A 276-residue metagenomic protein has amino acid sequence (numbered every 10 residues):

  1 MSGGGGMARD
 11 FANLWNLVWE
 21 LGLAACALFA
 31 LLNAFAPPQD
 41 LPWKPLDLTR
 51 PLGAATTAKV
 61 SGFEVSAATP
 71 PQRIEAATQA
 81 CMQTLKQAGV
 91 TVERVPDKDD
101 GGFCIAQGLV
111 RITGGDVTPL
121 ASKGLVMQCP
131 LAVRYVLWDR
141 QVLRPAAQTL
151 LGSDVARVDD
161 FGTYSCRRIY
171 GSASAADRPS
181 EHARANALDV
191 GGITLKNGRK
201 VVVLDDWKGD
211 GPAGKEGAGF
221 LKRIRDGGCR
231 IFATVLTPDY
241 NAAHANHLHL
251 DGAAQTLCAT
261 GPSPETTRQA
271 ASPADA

Functional and structural regions predicted by a protein language model:
M1-R94: Long non-globular sequence segments
G5-A24, A147, A176-A276: Catalytic cores and adjacent binding grooves of peptidoglycan-active enzymes
L41-A67, G124-S153, Y240, A253: Short N-terminal secondary-structure initiator segments
S66-Q72, L125-V136, A176-D177, V203-K215: Second-shell loop/turn segments in exported
P70-D159: Active-site acidic/histidine clusters and adjacent loop/turn architecture that either coordinate catalytic ions
G102-G108, C166-S172, H247-H249: Short, solvent-exposed polar/charged micro-motifs at secondary-structure junctions
R140-V142, G171-A175, F232: A Trp-anchored, charged/polar loop motif used as the substrate-binding/catalytic surface of acyl/ester-handling
A147-A185: Active-site-adjacent substructure of cysteine-protease-like catalytic cores
